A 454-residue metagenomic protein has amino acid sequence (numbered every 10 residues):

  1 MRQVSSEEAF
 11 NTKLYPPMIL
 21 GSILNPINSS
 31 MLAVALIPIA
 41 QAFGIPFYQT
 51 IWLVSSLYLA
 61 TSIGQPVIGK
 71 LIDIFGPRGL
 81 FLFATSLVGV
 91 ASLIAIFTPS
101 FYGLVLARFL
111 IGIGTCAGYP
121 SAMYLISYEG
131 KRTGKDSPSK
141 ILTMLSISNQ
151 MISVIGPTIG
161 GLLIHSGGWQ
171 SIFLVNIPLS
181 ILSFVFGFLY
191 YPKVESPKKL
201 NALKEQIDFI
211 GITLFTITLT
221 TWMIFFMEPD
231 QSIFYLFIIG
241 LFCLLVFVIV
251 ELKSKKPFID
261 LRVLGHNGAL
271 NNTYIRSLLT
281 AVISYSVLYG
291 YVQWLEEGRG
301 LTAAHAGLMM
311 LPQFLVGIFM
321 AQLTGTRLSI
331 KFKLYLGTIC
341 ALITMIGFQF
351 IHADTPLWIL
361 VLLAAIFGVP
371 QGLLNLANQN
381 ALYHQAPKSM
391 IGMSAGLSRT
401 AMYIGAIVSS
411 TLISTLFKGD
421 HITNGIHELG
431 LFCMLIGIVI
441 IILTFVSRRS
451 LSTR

Functional and structural regions predicted by a protein language model:
M1-E8: Short, Lys/Arg-rich, polar N-terminal cytosolic tail immediately upstream of the first transmembrane signal-anchor
F10-I27, L32-L36, F47, L53-S56 (+5 more regions): 12-transmembrane solute porter fold
A35-G64, G103: Extracellular/periplasmic helix-loop-helix junction of adjacent transmembrane segments in MFS-like secondary
A42-F43, I74, L125-G134, S166 (+2 more regions): Helix-to-coil boundary motifs at intracellular loop junctions of multi-pass secondary transporters
L59-I63, L93, Q150-V154, T158 (+4 more regions): Hydrophobic/small/kink-forming positions within alpha-helical transmembrane segments of polytopic membrane proteins
D73-K204: Helix-loop-helix hairpins in multi-pass membrane proteins, especially solute transporters
A95, G187, W222-M223, F247-E251 (+4 more regions): Structural signal for membrane-spanning alpha-helices in multi-pass inner-membrane proteins, emphasizing helix cores
T143, H165-R276, I283: Hydrophobic transmembrane-helix bundles of small-molecule transporters
